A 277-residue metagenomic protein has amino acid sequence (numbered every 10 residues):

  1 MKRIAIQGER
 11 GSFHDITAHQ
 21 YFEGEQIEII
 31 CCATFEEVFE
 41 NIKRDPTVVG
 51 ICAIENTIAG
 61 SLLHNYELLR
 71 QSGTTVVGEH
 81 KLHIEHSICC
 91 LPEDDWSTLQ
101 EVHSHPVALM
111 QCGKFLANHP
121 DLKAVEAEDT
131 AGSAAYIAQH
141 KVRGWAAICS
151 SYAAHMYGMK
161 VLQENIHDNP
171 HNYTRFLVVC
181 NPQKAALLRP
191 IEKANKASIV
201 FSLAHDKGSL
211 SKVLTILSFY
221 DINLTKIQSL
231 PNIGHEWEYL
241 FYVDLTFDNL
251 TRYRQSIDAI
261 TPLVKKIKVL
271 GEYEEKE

Functional and structural regions predicted by a protein language model:
M1-E277: Domain-level signature for soluble enzymes in the chorismate/prephenate branch of the shikimate pathway
